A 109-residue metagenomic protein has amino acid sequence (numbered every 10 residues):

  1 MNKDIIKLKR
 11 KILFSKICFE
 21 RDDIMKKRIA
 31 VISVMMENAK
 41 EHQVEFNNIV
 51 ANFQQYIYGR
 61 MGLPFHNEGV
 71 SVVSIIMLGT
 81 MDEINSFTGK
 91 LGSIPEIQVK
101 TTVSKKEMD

Functional and structural regions predicted by a protein language model:
M1-K3, R21-D22: Intrinsic-disorder/low-complexity regions
K3, R10-K11, K16: Charged/polar low-complexity intrinsically disordered segments
L8, I17-D109: Long, contiguous binding/interaction regions
